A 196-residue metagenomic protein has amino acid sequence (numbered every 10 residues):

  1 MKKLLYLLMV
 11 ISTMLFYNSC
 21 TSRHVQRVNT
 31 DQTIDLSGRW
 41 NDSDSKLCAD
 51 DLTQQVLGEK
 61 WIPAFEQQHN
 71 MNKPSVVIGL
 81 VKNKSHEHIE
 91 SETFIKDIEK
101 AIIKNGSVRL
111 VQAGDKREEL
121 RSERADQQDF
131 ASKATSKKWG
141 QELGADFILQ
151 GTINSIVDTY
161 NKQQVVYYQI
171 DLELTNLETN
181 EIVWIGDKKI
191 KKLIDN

Functional and structural regions predicted by a protein language model:
M1-C20: Sec-dependent bacterial lipoprotein signal peptides
M14-R39, N196: Bacterial Sec signal peptide processing site at the extreme N-terminus
T21-V25, F147-I194: Amphipathic beta-strand/beta-sheet edge segments enriched in Tyr/Trp
R27-W61: N-terminal leader/capping segments at the start of a protein or of a new domain
R39-D50, H88-T93, F130, A134: Soluble non-cytosolic domains of exported or imported proteins
D51-L52, V56, S75-V81, F130-T159: A short, hydrophobic beta-strand-centered structural micro-motif
Q55-P63, Q67, M71-F130, T179-I185: N-terminal segment of the mature soluble domain
H69-M71, G144, Q163-V165: Short coil/turn motifs at beta-sheet boundaries
